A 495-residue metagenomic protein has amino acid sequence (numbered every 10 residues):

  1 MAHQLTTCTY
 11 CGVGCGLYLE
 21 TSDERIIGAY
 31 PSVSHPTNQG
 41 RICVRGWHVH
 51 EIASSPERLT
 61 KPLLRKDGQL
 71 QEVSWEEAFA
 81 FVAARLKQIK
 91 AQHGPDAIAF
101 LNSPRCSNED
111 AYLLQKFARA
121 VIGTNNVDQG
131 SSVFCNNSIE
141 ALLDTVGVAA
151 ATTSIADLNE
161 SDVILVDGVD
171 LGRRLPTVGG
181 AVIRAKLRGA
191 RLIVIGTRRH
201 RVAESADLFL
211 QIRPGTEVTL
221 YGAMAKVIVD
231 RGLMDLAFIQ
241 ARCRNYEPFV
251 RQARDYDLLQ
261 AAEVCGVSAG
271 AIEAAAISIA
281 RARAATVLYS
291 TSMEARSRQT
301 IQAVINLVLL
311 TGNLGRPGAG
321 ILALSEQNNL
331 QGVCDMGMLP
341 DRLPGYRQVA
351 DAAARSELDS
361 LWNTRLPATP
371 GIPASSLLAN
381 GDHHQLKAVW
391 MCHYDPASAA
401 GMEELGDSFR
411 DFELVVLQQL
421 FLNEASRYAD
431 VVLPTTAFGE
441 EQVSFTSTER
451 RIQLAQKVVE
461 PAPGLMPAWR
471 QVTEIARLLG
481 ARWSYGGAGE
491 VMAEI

Functional and structural regions predicted by a protein language model:
M1-R231, A241-N245, S268, T364 (+1 more regions): N-terminal export/assembly segments and adjacent metallocofactor-ligating motifs of anaerobic energy-metabolism
T6, V13, E404-L405, R410-N423 (+1 more regions): Phosphate/diphosphate-binding loops
I27, D235-A237, I272, T286-V287 (+5 more regions): Acidic/polar loop patches that form or flank catalytic/metal-binding clefts of enzymes that bind anionic ligands
G68-Q69, R231-A269, G345, V349-S356 (+1 more regions): N-terminal leader/propeptide and maturation segments of large enzyme subunits in energy/redox metabolism and hydrolases
A99-C106, V264-V267, S290-R296, Q327 (+1 more regions): Conserved short loop/turn motifs at secondary-structure junctions
Y112-I183, R188-I195, V218-G222, E263 (+3 more regions): Extended redox/cofactor-interaction regions of prokaryotic respiratory oxidoreductases
E204-I212, P434-T436, E440-E441, R450-A462: Short beta-alpha connecting loops at secondary-structure transitions that line or flank enzyme active sites
A241-R244, I279, S297, G320-Q331 (+1 more regions): A glycine-rich phosphate-binding loop feature that marks nucleotide/adenosyl-phosphate handling sites
